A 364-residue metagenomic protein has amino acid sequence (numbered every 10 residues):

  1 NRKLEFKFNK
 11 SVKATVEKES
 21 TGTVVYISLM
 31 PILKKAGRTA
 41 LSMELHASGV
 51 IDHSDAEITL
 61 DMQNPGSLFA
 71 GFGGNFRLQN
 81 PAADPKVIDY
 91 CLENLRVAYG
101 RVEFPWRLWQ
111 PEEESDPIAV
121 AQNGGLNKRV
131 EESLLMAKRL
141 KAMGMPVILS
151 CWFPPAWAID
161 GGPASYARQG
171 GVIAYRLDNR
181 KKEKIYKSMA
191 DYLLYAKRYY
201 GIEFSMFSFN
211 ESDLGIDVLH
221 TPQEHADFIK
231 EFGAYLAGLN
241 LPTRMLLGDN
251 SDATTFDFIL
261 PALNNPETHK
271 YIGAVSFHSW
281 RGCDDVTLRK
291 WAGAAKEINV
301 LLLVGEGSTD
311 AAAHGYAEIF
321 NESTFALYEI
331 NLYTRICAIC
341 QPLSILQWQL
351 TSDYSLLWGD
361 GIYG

Functional and structural regions predicted by a protein language model:
R2-A56: Beta-strand-rich recognition/accessory modules
S48-G100: An acidic-aromatic substrate-binding cleft motif
L60-N64, L95-L263: Substrate-binding cleft and catalytic face of glycoside hydrolase catalytic domains, especially the flexible beta-alpha
L68-R77, A98-L108, P146-C151, S205-F209 (+5 more regions): Structural recognition of the beta-strand scaffold that forms the well-ordered cores of secreted hydrolase catalytic
Q79-A83, R107-P111, P155-A158, D213-D217 (+4 more regions): Flexible loop/turn segments at secondary-structure boundaries
K128-R129, L135, A234, G238 (+3 more regions): Glycoside hydrolase catalytic-domain groove-lining segments
K181, G201-S205, L263-V275, S323 (+1 more regions): Structural recognition of alpha->loop->beta junctions
V304-G364: Aromatic/acidic polysaccharide-binding cleft in carbohydrate-active enzymes
